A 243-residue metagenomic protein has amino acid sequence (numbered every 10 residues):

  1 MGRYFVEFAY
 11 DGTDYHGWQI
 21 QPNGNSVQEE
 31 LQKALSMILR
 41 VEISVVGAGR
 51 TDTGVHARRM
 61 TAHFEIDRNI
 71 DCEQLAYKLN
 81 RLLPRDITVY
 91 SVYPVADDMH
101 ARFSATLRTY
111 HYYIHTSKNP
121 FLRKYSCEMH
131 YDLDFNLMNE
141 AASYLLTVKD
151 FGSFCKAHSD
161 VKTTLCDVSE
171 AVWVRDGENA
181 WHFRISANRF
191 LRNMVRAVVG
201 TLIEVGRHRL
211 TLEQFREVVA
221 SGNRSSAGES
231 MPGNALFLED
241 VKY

Functional and structural regions predicted by a protein language model:
M1-Y243: Structured-RNA-binding interfaces characteristic of tRNA pseudouridine synthases
